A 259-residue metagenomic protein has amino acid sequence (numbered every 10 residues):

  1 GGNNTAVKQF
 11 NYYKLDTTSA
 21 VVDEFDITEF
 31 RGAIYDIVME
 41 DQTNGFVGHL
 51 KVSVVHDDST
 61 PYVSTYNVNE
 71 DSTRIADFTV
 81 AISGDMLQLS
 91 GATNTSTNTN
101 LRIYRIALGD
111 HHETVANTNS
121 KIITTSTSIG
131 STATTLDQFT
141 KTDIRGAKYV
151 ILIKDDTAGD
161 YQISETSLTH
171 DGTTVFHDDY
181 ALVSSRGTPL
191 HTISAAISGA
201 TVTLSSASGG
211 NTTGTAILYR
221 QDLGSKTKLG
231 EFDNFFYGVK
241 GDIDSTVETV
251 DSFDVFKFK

Functional and structural regions predicted by a protein language model:
N3-G32, Q42-N44, N94-T97, N117-R145 (+3 more regions): Surface-exposed ligand/attachment interfaces on beta-rich extracellular proteins
T5, T18-V21, S59-T60, T73 (+9 more regions): Threonine-centered tandem repeat motifs in low-complexity domains
F46-V55, G159-H170: Short, surface-exposed beta-strand/strand-loop-strand elements in extracellular ectodomains
S53-D58, A107-G109, L168-T173, G199 (+1 more regions): A short, sequence-level motif marking secondary-structure junctions
V55-D71, T169-R186: Terminal beta-strand-rich extracellular "head" domains that mediate receptor/glycan or other ligand binding
N67-T118, V183-S245: Low-complexity intrinsically disordered segments
